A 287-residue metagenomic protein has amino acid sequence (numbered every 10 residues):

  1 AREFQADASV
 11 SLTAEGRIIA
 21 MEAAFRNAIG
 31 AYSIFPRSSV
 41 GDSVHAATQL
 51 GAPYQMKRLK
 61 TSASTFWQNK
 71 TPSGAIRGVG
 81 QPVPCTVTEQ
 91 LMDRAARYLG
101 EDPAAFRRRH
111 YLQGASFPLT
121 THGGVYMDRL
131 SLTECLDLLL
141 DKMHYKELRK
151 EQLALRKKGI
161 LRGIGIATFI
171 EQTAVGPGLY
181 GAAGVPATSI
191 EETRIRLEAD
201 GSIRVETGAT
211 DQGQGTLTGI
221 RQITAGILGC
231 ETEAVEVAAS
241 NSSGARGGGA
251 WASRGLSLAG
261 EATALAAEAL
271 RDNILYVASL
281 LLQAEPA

Functional and structural regions predicted by a protein language model:
A1, I19-A24, P103-L112, K150-I166 (+3 more regions): Beta-strand segments within the central parallel beta-sheet cores of soluble alpha/beta enzyme folds
A1-A31, L138, Y145-E147, G260-A287: Phosphate/diphosphate-binding loops
E3-Q90, I170, G181-E191: Glycine-rich loop/linker segments at domain edges
N27, L59-S64, R109, V185-I190 (+1 more regions): Flexible glycine/proline-rich, aromatic-decorated loop/lid segments
A28-Y32, Q113-P118, Q172-P177, I203 (+2 more regions): Flexible loop/turn segments at secondary-structure boundaries
S38-Q49, A75-H110, E134, L138 (+5 more regions): Alpha-helical support elements that line or immediately flank enzyme active sites and cofactor-binding pockets
W67-P72, Y111-T120, D200-I203, G244-L256: Short acidic (Asp/Glu) and glycine-rich catalytic loops that position anionic groups and cofactors
Y111-S202: Helix-loop-helix junctions that connect adjacent transmembrane helices in secondary transporters/permeases, recognized
